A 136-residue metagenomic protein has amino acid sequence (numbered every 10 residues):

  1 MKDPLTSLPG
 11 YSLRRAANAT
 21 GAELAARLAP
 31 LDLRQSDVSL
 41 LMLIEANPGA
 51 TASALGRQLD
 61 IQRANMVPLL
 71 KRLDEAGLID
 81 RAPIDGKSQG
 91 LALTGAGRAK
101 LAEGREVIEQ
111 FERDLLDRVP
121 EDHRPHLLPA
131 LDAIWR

Functional and structural regions predicted by a protein language model:
M1-L31, L93-G95, A99, D122: N-terminal leader segment of winged-helix/HTH proteins
L13, I44-P48: Short helix-to-turn junction characteristic of helix-turn-helix DNA-binding domains, especially the helix
G21, G49, K71-D132: Charged, amphipathic alpha-helical coiled-coil/dimerization segments
A29, D60, K71, E75: Residue-level detection of the helix-turn-helix DNA-binding "recognition helix"
L40-L41: Short alpha-helical "packing" element that flanks the helix-turn-helix/winged-helix DNA-binding module
A52: Helix-turn-helix DNA-binding elements, focusing on the entry/boundary residues of the two helices that contact DNA
G56: The alpha-helix within a helix-turn-helix
Q62-N65: Helix-turn-helix DNA-binding motif, specifically the short coil turn and the N-cap/start of the second
